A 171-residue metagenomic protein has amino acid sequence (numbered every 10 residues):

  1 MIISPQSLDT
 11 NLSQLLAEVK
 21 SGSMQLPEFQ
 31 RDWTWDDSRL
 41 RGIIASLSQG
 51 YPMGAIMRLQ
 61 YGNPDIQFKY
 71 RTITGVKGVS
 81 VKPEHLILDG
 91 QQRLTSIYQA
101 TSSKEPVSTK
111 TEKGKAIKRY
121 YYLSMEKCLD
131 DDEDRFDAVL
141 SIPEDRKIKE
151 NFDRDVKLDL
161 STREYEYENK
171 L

Functional and structural regions predicted by a protein language model:
I2-D37, R41-L171: Basic- and aromatic-enriched surface patches that contact anionic nucleotides/nucleic acids
